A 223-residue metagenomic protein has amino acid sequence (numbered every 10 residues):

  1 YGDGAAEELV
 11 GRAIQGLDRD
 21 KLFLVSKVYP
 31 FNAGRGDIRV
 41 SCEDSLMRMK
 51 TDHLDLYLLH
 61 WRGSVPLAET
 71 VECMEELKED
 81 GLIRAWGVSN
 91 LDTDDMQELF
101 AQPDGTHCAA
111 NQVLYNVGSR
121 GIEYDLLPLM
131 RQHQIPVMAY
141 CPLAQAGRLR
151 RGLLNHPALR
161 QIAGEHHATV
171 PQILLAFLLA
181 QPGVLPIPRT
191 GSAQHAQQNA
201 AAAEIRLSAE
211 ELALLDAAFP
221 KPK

Functional and structural regions predicted by a protein language model:
Y1-Q15: Glycine-rich, proline-tolerant flexible connector loops at the mouths of alpha/beta enzymes
A5, L9, A33-S41, V65-E69 (+2 more regions): Alpha-helix N-cap and loop-to-helix initiation/capping positions
E7-G11, S41-D44, D94-M96, G121-D125: Alpha-helical scaffolding within the catalytic cores of extracellular/periplasmic polymer-degrading hydrolases
I14-L17, P103: Active-site catalytic pocket residues across diverse enzymes, especially alpha/beta-hydrolases
R19, T51-D52, I83, G105: Active-site acidic short loop of glycosyltransferases
D20-N32, L56-H60, N90, V113-L114: A short, structured active-site edge motif that brings together acidic residues
I38-L58, E76-D80, Q102: CE4/NodB-like, metal-dependent polysaccharide N-deacetylase domain that modifies extracellular/periplasmic N-acetylated
R62-K223: Beta/alpha (TIM)-barrel catalytic core signal, keyed to glycine-rich beta->alpha loops juxtaposed to Asp/Glu that bind
